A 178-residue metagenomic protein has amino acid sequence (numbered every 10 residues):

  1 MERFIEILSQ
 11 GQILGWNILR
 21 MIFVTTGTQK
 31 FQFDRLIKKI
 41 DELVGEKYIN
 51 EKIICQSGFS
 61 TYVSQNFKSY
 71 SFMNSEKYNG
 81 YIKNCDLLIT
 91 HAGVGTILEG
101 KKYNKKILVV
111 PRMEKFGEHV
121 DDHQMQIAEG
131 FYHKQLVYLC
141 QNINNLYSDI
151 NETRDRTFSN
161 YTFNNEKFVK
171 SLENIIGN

Functional and structural regions predicted by a protein language model:
E2-N178: Nucleotide-activated sugar donor-binding and catalytic core shared by glycosyltransferases and related lipid-linked
